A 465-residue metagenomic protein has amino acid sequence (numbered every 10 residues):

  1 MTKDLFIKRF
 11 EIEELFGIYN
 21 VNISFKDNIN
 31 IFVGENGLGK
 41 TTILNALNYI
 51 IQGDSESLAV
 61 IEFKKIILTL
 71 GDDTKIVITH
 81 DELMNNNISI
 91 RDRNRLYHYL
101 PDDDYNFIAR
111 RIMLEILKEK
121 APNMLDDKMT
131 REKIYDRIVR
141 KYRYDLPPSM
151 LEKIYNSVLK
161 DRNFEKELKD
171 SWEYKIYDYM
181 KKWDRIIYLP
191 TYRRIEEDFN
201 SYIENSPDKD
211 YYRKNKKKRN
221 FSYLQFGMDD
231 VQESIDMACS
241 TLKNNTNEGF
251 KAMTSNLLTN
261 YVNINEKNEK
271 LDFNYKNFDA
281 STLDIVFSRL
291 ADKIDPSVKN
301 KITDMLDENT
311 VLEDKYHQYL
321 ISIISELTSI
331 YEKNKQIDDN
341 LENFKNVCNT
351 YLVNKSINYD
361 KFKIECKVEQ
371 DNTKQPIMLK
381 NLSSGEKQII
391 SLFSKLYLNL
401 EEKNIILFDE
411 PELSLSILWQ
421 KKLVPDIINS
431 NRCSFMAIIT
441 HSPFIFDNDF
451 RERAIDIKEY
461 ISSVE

Functional and structural regions predicted by a protein language model:
M1-M84, K333-E465: Switch/communication elements of ASCE P-loop NTPase nucleotide-binding domains
T2-K3, E13, N260, I264 (+2 more regions): Extended helical coiled-coil dimerization/tether regions that scaffold and oligomerize large DNA-maintenance assemblies
K8-R9, L15, K26, N30 (+15 more regions): A near-ubiquitous, low-amplitude feature marking generic local secondary-structure context
I31-T42, L151-F164, N309-L327: Compositionally biased, low-hydrophobicity segments enriched in charged and small polar residues
I67, G71-D73, I134, P148 (+2 more regions): Phosphate-binding site recognition
N87-L312: Electropositive, glycine-dotted interaction segments that contact anionic polymers or phosphate-rich ligands
W183-I186, I321, E342, I390: Non-catalytic, well-ordered alpha-helical scaffold segments
E233, M237, N244, E248 (+8 more regions): Charged/polar, solvent-exposed surface patches and flexible loops
